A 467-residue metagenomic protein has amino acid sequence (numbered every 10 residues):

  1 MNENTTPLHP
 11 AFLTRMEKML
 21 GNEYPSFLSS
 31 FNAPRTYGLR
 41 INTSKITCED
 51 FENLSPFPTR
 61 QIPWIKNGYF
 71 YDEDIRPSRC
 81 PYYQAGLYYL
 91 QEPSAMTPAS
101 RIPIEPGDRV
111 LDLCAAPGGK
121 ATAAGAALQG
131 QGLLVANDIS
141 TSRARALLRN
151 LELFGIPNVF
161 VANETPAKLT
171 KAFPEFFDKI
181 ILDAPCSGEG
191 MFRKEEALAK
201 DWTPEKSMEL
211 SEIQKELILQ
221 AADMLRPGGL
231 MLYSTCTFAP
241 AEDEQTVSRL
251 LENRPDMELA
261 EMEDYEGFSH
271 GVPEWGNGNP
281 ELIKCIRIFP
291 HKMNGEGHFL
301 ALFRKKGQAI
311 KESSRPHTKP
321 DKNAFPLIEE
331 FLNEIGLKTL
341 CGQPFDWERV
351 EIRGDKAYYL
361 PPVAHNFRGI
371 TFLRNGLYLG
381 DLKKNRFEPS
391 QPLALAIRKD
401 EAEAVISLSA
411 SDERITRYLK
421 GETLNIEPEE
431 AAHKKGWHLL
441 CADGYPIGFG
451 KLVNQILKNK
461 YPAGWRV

Functional and structural regions predicted by a protein language model:
M1-E52, E296, K306-V467: Polybasic, low-complexity RNA-engagement segments
Y37-M96: Conserved AdoMet
G107-A116: Conserved class I S-adenosyl-L-methionine
P117-G130: Conserved SAM-binding loop of SAM-dependent methyltransferases across substrates and taxa, primarily the Class I
L128-Q129, L225-P227: Helix-to-beta-strand junctions that scaffold the AdoMet/dcAdoMet cofactor pocket in Class I SAM-dependent enzymes
N137-E175: S-adenosyl-L-methionine
S142, K179-L219, C236-D243, S269 (+1 more regions): Mobile active-site "lid"/loop adjacent to the S-adenosyl-L-methionine
F177, L230-Y233, F238-Y358: Class I S-adenosyl-L-methionine
